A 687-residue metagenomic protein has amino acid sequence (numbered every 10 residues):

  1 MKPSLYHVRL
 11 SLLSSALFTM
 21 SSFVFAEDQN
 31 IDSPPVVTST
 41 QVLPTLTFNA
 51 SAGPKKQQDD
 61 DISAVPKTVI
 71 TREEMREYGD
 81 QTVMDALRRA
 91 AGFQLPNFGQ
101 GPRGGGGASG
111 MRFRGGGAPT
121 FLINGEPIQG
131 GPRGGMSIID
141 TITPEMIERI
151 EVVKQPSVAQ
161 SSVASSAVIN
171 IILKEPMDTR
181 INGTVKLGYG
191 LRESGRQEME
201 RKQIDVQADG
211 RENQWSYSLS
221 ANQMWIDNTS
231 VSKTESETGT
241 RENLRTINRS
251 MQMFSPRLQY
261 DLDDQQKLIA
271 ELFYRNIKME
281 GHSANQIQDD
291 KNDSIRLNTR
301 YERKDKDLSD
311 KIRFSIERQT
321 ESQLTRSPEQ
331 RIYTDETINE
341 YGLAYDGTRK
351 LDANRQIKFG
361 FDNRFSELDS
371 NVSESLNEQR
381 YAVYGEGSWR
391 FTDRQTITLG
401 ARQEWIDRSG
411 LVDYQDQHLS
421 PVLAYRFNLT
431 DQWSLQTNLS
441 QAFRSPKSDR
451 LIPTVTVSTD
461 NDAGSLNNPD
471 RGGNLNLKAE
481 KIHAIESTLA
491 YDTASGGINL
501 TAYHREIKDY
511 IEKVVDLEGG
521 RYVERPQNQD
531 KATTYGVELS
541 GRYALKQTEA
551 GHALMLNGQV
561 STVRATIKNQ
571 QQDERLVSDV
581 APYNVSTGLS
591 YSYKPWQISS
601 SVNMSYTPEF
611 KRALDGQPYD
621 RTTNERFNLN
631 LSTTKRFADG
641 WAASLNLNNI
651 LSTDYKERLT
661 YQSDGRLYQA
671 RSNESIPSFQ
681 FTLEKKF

Functional and structural regions predicted by a protein language model:
T45-Y78: N-terminal periplasmic "start-of-domain" segments of outer-membrane beta-barrel proteins
K55-D59, M84-P127: Extracytoplasmic beta-strand/coil segments of soluble accessory domains associated with Gram-negative outer-membrane
G110, E126-K154, V206: Short acidic/polar hinge/loop motifs at secondary-structure boundaries that mediate gating or recognition
P144-T184, K686: A beta-strand signature from Gram-negative outer-membrane beta-barrel systems, especially the internal plug domain
I226-S255, Q259-D261, Q265-I312, I316-I338 (+1 more regions): Flexible loop and strand-edge segments within Gram-negative outer membrane beta-barrel domains
D289-R296, K304, E336, S434 (+5 more regions): Outer-membrane beta-barrel signature, preferentially recognizing the C-terminal barrel domain of Gram-negative
Y503-I507, V523-L614, E684: Gram-negative outer-membrane beta-barrel transporters
Y606-K611, T634-F687: C-terminal beta-signal and adjacent terminal beta-strands/loops of Gram-negative outer-membrane beta-barrel proteins
